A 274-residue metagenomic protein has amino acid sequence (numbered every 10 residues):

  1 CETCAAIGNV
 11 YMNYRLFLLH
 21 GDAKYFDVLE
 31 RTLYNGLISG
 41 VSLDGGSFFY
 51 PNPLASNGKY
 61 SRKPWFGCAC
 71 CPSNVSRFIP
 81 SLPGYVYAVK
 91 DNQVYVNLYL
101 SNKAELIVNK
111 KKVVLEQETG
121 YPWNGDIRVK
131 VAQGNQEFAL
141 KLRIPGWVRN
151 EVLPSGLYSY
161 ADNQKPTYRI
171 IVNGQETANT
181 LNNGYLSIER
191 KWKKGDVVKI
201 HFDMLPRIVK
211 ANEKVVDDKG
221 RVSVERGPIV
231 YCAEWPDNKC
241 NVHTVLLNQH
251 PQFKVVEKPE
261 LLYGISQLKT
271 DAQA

Functional and structural regions predicted by a protein language model:
C1-F17, P72-S81, L140-L142: Well-ordered alpha-helical segments within folded domains of soluble proteins
E2-G45: Catalytic-core region of carbohydrate-active enzymes that cleave or remodel glycosidic bonds
G8-G21, G84-A88, V129-G134: Well-ordered alpha-helical scaffold segments within catalytic/enzyme domains
D27-N35, G40-Q133, R149-V172, T177 (+3 more regions): C-terminal beta-rich recognition modules with glycine/proline-rich loops and embedded aromatic residues
E137: Short, conserved charged micro-motifs
R143-V148: Short acidic, flexible loop segments centered on an aromatic residue
